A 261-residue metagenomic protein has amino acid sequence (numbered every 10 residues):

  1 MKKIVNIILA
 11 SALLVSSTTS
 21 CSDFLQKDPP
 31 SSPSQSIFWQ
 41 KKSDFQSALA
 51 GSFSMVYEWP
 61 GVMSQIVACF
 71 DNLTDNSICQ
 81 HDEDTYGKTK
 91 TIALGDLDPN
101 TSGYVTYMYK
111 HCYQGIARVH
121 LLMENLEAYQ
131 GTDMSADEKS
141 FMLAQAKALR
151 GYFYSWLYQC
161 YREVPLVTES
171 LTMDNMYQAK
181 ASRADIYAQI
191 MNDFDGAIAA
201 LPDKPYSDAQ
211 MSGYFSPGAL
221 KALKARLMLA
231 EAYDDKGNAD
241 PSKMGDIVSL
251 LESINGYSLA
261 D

Functional and structural regions predicted by a protein language model:
M1-S31: Bacterial Sec-dependent N-terminal signal peptides
C21-N72, D98, P241, V248-E252 (+1 more regions): Membrane-proximal, proline-rich intrinsically disordered regions
D28, Y158-E169, D240: Short, well-structured active-site flanking segments
S36, M63-E83, V167, P202-A219 (+1 more regions): Short, surface-exposed recognition loops and adjoining beta-strand edges that mediate ligand/DNA contacts, enriched
Q46, A50, S54-P60, E83-Y161 (+3 more regions): Conserved, well-structured interaction surfaces
